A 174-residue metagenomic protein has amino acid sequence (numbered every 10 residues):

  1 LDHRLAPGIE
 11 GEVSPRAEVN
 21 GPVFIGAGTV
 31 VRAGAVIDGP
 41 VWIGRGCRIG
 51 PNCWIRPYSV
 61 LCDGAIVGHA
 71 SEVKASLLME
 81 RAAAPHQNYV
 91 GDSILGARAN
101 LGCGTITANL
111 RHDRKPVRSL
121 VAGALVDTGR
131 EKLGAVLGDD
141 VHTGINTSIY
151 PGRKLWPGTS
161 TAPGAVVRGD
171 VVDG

Functional and structural regions predicted by a protein language model:
L1-R4: Short, structured interface segments
G11-G174: Structural signal for interior beta-strand "rungs" in well-ordered beta-sheet cores of soluble enzyme domains
